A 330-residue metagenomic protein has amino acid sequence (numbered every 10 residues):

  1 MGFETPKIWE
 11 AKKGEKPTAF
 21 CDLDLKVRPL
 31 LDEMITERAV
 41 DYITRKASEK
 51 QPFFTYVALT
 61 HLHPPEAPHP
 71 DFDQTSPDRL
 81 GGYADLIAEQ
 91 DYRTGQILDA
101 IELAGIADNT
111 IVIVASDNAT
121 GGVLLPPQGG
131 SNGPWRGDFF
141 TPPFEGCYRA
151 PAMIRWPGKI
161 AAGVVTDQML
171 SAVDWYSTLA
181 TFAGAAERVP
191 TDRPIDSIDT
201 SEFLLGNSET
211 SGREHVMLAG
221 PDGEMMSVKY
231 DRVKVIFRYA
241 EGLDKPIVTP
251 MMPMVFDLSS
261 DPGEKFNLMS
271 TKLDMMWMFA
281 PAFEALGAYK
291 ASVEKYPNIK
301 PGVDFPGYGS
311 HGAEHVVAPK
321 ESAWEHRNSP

Functional and structural regions predicted by a protein language model:
M1-Q51, L59-P70, P250-P253: Formylglycine-dependent
L30-A47, D71-T110, A280: A long, amphipathic alpha-helix that forms part of the scaffold/cap immediately adjacent to metal-dependent active
A39-D85, G121-V123, N132, S270: Active-site His/acidic residue clusters
S48-T55, I106-V112, R149-A150, S211-E214 (+1 more regions): Loop/turn elements at helix/coil->beta-strand transitions in domains of secreted/extracellular proteins
Y56-A67, V114-T120, D196-S197, L218-G223 (+1 more regions): Short, solvent-exposed turn/loop segments enriched in Gly/Ser/Thr/Pro and often Arg
P65-P70, T75-L80, D99-K159, S171 (+2 more regions): Histidine-centered active-site microenvironments of extracellular/periplasmic hydrolases and transferases
T120-E145, I160-V164, Q168, V173-S259 (+2 more regions): C-terminal cap/loop subdomain of S1 sulfatases and analogous C-terminal strand-loop tails that border
M226, Y230, V235, A240-E241 (+2 more regions): Long, internal low-complexity/basic segments
